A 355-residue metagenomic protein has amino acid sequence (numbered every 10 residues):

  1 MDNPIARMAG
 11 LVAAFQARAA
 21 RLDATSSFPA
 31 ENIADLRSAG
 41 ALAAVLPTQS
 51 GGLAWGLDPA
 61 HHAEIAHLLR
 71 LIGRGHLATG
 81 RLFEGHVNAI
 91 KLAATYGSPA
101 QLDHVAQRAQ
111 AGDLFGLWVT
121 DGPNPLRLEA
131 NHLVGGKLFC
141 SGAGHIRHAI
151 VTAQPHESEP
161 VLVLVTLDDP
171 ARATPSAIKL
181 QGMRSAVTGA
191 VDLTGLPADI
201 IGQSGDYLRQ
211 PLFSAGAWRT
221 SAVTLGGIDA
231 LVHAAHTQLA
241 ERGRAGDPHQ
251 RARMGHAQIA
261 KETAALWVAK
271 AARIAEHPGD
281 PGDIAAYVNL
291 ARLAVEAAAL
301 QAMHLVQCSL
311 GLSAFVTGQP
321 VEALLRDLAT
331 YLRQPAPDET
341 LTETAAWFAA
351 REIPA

Functional and structural regions predicted by a protein language model:
M1, L11-A19: Generic N-terminal amphipathic, Lys/Arg-enriched alpha-helix
Q16-A24, T263-A294, H304-F315, A350: C-terminal helix-coil-helix/basic helical segment that borders enzyme active sites and/or dimer interfaces and provides
F28-S38, L42-S141: Glycine-rich flavin
F139-A173: A short core secondary-structure module
I178-E262: Glycine-rich beta->alpha junctions and the first turn(s) of the following alpha-helix
G226, G255-E262, N289, L293-L300 (+2 more regions): Generic structural signal for well-ordered, non-transmembrane alpha-helical segments in soluble/cytosolic regions
L312-A355: Glycine-rich phosphate/cofactor-binding loops in nucleotide/flavin-utilizing enzymes
